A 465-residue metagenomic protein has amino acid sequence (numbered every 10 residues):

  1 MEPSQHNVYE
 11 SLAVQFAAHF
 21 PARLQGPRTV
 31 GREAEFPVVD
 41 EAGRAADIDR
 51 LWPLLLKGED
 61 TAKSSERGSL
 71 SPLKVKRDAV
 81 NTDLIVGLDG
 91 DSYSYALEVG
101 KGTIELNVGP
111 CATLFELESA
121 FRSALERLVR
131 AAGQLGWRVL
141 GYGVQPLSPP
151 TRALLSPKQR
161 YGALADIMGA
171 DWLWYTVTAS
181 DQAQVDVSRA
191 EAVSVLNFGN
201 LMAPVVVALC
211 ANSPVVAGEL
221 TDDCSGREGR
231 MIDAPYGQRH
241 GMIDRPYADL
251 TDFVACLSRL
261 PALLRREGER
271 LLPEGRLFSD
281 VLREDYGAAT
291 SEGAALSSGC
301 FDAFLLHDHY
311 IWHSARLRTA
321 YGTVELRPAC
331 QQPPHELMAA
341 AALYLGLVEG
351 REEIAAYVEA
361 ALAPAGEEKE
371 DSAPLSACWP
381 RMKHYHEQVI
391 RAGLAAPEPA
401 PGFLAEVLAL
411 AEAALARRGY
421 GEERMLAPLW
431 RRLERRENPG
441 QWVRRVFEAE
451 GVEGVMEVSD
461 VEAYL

Functional and structural regions predicted by a protein language model:
M1-W172, V177, A211, G322 (+6 more regions): Terminal catalytic/cofactor-binding subdomain
F36, A183, L326: Conserved, mostly hydrophobic/aromatic
V39, G109, D186-S188, A329: Solvent-exposed residues in well-ordered beta-strands and their adjoining turns, especially edge/terminal strands
L140-T319: Loop-rich catalytic cores of soluble enzymes, especially ATP-dependent carboxylate-amine ligases and other
G287-C300, S314-A356: Long, repeat-rich segments with strong aromatic
